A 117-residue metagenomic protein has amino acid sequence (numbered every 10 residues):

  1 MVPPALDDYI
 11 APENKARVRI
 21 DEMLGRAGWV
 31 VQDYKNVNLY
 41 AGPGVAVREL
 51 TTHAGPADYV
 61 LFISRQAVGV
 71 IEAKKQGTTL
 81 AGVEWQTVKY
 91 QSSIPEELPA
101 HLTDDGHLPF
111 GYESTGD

Functional and structural regions predicted by a protein language model:
M1-D117: Accessory nucleic-acid engagement/destabilization modules that flank
